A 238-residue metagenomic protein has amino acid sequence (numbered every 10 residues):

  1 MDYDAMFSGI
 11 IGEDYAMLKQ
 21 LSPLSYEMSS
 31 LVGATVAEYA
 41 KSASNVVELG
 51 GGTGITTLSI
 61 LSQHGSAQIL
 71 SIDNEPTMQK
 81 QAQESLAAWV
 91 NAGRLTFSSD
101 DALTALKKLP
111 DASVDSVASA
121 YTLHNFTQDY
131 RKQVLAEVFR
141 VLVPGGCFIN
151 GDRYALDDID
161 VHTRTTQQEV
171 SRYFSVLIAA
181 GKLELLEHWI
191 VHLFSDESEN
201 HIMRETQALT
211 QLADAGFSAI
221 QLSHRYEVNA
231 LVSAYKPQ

Functional and structural regions predicted by a protein language model:
M1-D14: N-terminal, positively charged/glycine-rich alpha-helical extensions of SAM-dependent methyltransferases
M17-V32: Conserved SAM-binding loop and adjacent beta-strand
V47, T57-A105: Class I SAM-dependent methyltransferase SAM/SAH-binding core
G50-G54: Class I SAM-dependent methyltransferase "Motif I" SAM/SAH-binding loop
K107-V117: A short acidic, Gly/Pro-enriched loop at the edge of an enzyme's catalytic core that lines a small-molecule cofactor
K132-P144: A short glycine-rich, Lys/Arg-flanked "PGG" loop and its adjoining helix->strand segment in the class I
G151-D214: C-terminal alpha-helical "lid/dimerization" subdomain adjacent to the S-adenosyl-L-methionine
A215-Q238: Core SAM-dependent methyltransferase catalytic element
